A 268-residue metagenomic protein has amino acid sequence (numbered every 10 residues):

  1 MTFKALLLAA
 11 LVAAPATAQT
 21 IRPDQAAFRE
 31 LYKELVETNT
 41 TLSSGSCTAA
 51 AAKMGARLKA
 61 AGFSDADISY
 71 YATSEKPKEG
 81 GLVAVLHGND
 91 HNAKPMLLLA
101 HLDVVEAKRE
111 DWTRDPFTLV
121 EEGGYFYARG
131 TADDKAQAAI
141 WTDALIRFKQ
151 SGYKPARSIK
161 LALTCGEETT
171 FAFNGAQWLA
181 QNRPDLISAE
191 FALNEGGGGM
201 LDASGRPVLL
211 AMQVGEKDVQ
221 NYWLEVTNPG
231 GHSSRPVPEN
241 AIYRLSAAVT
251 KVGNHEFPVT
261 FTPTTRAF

Functional and structural regions predicted by a protein language model:
M1-A9: Sec-dependent signal peptide recognition, specifically the positively charged N-region followed immediately by
K4, P77-E79, A93, R114 (+4 more regions): Short, solvent-exposed loop/turn segments at the edges of secondary structure
A13-P15: N-terminal signal peptide c-region/cleavage motif recognized by signal peptidases
Q19-T131, A138, F148-R157: Acidic/His- and Gly-rich active-site-bordering loop/insert found across diverse amide/peptide-bond hydrolases
A72-E75, E168, M212-K217: Short Gly/Pro-enriched turn/cap motifs at secondary-structure boundaries
Y125-F126, G130-A211: Acidic/histidine-rich catalytic neighborhood of metal-dependent amide-processing enzymes
P184-F191, G198-R206, Q213-N221, S233-F268: Acidic-enriched catalytic cores of C-N bond-cleaving enzymes acting on peptides and small amides
